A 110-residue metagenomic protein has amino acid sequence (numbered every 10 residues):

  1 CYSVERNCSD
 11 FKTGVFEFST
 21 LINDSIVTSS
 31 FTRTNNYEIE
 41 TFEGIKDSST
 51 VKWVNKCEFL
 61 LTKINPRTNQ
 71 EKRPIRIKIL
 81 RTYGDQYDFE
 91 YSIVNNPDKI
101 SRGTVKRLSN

Functional and structural regions predicted by a protein language model:
N7-D24: Tryptophan-anchored aromatic micro-motifs
F16-L21, Y37-T41, L61-P66, F89-V94: Short beta-strand segments that buttress and anchor functional surface loops
S25-T28, G44-S48, K72-R76, K99-G103: Short, surface-exposed coil-to-beta transition loops
I26-V54: N-terminal glycine/threonine-rich, aromatic-flanked beta-hairpin/loop signature
L61-T82: An anionic, turn-rich surface loop/hairpin at beta-sheet edges that serves as a generic interaction/coordination patch
V94-N110: Edge beta-strand at a domain terminus
